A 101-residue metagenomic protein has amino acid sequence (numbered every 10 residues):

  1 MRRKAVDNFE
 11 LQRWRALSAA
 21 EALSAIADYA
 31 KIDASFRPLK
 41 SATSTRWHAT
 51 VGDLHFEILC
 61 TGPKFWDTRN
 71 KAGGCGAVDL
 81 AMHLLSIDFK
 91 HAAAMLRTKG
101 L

Functional and structural regions predicted by a protein language model:
M1-L101: N-terminal structured subdomain of primase-like DNA metabolism proteins
